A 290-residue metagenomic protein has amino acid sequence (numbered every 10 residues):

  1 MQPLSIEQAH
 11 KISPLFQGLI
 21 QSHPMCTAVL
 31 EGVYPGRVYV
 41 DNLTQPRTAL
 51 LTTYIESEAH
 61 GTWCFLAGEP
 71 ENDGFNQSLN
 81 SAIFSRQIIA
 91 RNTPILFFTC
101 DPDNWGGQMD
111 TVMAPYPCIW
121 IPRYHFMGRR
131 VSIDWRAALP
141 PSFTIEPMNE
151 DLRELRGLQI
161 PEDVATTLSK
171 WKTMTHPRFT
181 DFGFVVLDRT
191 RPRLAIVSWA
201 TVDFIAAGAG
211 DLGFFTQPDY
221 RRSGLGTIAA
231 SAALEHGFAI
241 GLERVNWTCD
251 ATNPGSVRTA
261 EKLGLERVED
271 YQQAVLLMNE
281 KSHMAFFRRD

Functional and structural regions predicted by a protein language model:
M1-H23, V131-W171, R288-D290: Short amphipathic alpha-helix that is part of the acyltransferase structural core
I20-Y34, E162-G183, R189: Active-site rim helix/loop that mediates acceptor-substrate recognition in acyltransferases
G36-R37, N42-E154: Acyl-donor-binding surface of acyltransferase catalytic domains
T48, L194-S198, E269: A structural microfeature
D73-S85, T216, R222-A239, R258-K262: Conserved acetyl-CoA-binding loop-helix of GNAT-fold acetyltransferases
D103-P117, T227, A251-E269: Conserved active-site alpha-helix within GNAT-family acetyltransferase domains
C118-R130, T248, G264-H283: Conserved catalytic-core motifs of GNAT/GCN5-like acyltransferases
K170-G183, L187-P218: A conserved beta-strand-loop-helix scaffold within acyl/acetyltransferase catalytic domains
